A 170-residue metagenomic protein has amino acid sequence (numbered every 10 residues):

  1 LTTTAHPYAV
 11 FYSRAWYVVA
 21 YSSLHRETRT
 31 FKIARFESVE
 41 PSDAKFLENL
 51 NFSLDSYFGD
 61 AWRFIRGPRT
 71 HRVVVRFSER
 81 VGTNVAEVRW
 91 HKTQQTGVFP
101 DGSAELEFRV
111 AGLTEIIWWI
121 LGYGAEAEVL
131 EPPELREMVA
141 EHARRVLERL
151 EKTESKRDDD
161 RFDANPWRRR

Functional and structural regions predicted by a protein language model:
L1-V74, D158, F162-R170: Core beta-strand-centered patch of the WYL/Sm-like small regulatory domain
G59-R170: Polybasic (Lys/Arg-rich)
